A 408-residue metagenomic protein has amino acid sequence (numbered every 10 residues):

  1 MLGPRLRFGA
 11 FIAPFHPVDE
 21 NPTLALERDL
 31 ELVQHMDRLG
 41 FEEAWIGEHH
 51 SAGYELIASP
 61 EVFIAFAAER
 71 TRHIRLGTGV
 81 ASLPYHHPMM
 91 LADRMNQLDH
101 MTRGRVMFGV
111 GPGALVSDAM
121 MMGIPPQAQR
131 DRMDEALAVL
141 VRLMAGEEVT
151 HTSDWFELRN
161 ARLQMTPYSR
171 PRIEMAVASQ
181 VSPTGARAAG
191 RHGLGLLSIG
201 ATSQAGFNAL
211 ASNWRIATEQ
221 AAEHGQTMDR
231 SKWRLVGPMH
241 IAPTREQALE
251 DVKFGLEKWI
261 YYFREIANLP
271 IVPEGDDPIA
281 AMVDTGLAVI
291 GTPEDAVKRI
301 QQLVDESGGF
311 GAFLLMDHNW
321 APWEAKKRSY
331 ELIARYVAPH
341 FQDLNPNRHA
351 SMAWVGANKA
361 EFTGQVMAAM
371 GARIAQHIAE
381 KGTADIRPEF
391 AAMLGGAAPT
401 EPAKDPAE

Functional and structural regions predicted by a protein language model:
M1-L76, P171-I173, M352-W354, M367 (+3 more regions): N-terminal beta1-alpha1-beta2 module of alpha/beta enzyme domains
M1-P4, A128-L163, A205-G311, E324 (+1 more regions): An alpha-helical appendage that flanks or caps ligand/catalytic pockets
L2-G3, D37-R38, I64-H73, M95 (+4 more regions): Acidic (Asp/Glu)-rich catalytic clusters
G3-L24, P84-H151, W155, G195-S198 (+3 more regions): Flexible, glycine-rich active-site loops centered on histidine and acidic residues that chelate a metal or position
F8, M36, G40, E48 (+11 more regions): Conserved, mostly hydrophobic/aromatic
F8-I12, A44-I46, L76-T78, V106-V110 (+4 more regions): Hydrophobic faces of well-ordered beta-strands that scaffold small-molecule active sites in alpha/beta enzyme cores
I12-E27, A81-M89, S169-V181, D284-E294: Active-site mouth loops of central-metabolism enzymes
E43-A67, S82, A114, A201-G206 (+1 more regions): Glycine-rich, proline-tolerant flexible connector loops at the mouths of alpha/beta enzymes
